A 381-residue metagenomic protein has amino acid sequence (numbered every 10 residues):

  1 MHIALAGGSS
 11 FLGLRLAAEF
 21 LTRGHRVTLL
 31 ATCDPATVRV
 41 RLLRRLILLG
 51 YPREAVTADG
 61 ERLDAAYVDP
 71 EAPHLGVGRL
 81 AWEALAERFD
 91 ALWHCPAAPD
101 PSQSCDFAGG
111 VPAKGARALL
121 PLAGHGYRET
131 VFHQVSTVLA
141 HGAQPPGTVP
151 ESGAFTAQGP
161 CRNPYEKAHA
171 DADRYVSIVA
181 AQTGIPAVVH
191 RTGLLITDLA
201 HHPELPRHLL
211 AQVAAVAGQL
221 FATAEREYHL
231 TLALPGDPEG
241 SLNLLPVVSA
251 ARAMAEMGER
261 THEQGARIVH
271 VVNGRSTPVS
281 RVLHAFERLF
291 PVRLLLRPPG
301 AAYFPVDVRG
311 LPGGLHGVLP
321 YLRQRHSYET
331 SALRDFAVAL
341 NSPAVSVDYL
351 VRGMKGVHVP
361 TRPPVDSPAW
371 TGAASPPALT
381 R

Functional and structural regions predicted by a protein language model:
M1-A91, C95: N-terminal Rossmann/SDR dinucleotide-binding element
A91-C95, S102-F107, K114-P164, V188: Conserved Rossmann-fold NAD(P)-dependent oxidoreductase catalytic core, especially the SDR/UDP-sugar
G109-A113, C161-D173, E204-R207, A211 (+1 more regions): Short-chain dehydrogenase/reductase
P160-G193: Active-site Tyr-X1-5-Lys
A180-S241, V247-S249: NAD(P)-dependent short-chain dehydrogenase/reductase
H262-E263, V269-V345: C-terminal substrate-binding subdomain of Rossmann-fold SDR/epimerase-dehydratase oxidoreductases
T330-R381: Amphipathic terminal alpha-helices
